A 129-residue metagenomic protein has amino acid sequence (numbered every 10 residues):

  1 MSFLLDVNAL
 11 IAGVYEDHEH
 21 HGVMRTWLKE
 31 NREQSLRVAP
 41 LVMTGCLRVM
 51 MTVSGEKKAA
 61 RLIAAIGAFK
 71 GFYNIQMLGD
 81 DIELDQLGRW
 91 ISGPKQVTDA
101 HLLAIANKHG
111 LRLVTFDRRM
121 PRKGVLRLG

Functional and structural regions predicted by a protein language model:
M1-V38, T52-A64: Short, well-structured N-terminal submotif of metal-dependent ribonuclease cores
V7, P40, Q96-A100: Conserved glycosyltransferase catalytic-site signature
L10, R119-M120: Catalytic metal-binding/acid-base residues of hydrolase active sites
L41-V42, I82: Short beta->alpha linker loops
T44, D85, P121: Positions that flank functional sites
F72-R118: Active-site neighborhoods of divalent-metal-dependent phosphate/nucleic-acid chemistry enzymes
R122-G129: Active-site regions of enzymes building and remodeling cell-envelope glycoconjugates
